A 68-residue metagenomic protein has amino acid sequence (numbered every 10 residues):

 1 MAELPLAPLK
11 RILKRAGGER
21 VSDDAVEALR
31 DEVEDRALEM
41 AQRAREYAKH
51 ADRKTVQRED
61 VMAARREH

Functional and structural regions predicted by a protein language model:
M1-H68: Terminal helix-to-tail segments of small alpha-helical proteins
